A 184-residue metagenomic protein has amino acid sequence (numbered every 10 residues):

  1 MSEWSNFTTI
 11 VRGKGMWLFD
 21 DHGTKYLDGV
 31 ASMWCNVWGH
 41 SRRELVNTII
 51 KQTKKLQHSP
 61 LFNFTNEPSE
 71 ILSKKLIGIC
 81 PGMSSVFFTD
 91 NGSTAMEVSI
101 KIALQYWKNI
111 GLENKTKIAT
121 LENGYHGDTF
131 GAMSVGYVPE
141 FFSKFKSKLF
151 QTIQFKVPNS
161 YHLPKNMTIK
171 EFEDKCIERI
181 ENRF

Functional and structural regions predicted by a protein language model:
M1-W17, A31, K55, F64 (+2 more regions): Active-site-adjacent loop/helix segments that line or gate small-molecule/cofactor pockets in enzymes
N6, K14-G15, K25, S85 (+1 more regions): A generic secondary-structure signal marking the coil-to-beta-strand transition
T8-R12, G39, R43, N66 (+3 more regions): Electropositive phosphate-/nucleotide-binding environments in soluble metabolic enzymes
I10-G13, E113, S147: A generic fold-level signal
G15-W17, S85, K117, I169: Conserved beta-strand and immediately adjacent loop positions that scaffold enzyme active sites
D20-D21: Short, acidic, Ser/Thr-enriched surface-loop or helix-capping motifs
K25-E113, A119, H126: Glycine-rich loop-to-alpha-helix module at the N-terminal edge of alpha/beta enzyme cores
E122-F184: PLP-dependent aminotransferase-class I/II
